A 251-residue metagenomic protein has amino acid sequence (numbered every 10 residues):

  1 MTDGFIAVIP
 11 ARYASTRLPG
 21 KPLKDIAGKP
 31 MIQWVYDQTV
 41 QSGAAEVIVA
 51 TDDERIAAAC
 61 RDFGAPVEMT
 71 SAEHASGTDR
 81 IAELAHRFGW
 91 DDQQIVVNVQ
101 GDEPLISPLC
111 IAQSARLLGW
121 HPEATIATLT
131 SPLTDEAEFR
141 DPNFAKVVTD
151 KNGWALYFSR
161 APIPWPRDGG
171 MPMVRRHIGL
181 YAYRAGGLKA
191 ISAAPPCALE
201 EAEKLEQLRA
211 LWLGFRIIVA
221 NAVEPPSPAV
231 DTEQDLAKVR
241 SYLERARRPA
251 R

Functional and structural regions predicted by a protein language model:
T2-T51: N-terminal glycine-rich phosphate-binding loop and ensuing alpha1 helix
A7, V47-V49, V96, A127 (+2 more regions): Hydrophobic/aromatic residues located in beta-strands of well-ordered beta-sheets within soluble catalytic
A44, D92-Q93, H121-A124, F215: Short, high-confidence coil segments that cap the C-terminus of an alpha-helix and link into the following beta-strand
I48, E54-R116: Short phosphate-binding loop-to-helix
T51-D52, I106, Y183, D231: A conserved hydrophobic position in a structured secondary element of the catalytic/binding core that shapes
S107-C197: Conserved core of the sugar-phosphate nucleotidyltransferase
P172-R251: Conserved alpha/beta core of the MobA/IspD/sugar-nucleotide pyrophosphorylase nucleotidyltransferase superfamily
